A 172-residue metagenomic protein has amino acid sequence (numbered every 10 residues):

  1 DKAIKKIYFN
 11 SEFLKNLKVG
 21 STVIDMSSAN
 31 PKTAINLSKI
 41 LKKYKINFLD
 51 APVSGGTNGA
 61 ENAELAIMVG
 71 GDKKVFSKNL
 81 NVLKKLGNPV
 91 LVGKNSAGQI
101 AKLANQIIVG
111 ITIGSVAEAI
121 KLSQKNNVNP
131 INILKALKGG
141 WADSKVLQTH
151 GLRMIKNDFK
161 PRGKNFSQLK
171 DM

Functional and structural regions predicted by a protein language model:
K2, I7-F9, S28-I107: Rossmann-fold dinucleotide-binding core
E12, L17-V19, K84: Short conserved AdoMet
K18-S21, Y44-I46: A short helix->loop->beta-strand "cap" motif at the edges of active sites that frequently abuts
I24: Catalytic-core elements of nucleic-acid end-processing and repair enzymes
K78-V82, E118, K170: A non-catalytic, amphipathic alpha-helix used as a structural packing/dimerization or gating element in enzyme scaffolds
N95, K145-M172: Interdomain hinge/lid region at the active-site interface of Rossmann-like NAD(P)-dependent oxidoreductases
N95-N126: Conserved anion/nucleotide-ligand pocket segment
V128-W141: Small-residue-rich helix-loop
